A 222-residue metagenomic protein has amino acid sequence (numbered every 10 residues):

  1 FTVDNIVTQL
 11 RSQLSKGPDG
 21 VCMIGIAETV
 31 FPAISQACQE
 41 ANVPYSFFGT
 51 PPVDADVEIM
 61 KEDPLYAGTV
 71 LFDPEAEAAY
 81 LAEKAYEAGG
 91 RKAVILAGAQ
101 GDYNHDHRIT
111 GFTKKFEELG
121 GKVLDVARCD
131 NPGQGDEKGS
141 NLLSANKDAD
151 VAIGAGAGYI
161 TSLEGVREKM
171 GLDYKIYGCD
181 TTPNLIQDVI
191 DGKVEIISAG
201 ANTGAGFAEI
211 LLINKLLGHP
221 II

Functional and structural regions predicted by a protein language model:
F1-V7, T50, A67-Y80, I95-K114 (+4 more regions): Hinge/beta->alpha junction and helix N-cap segments in small-molecule ligand-binding domains
V7-S15, D19-V43, F112, L124-Q187: Hydrophobic alpha-helical
D19, A67, R91, D150-V151 (+1 more regions): Conserved acidic residues
I34-A76, T182-D188: Flexible loop/hinge segments that line or gate small-molecule binding clefts
D63-A67, F116, D191-S198: Rossmann-fold dehydrogenase core element
A85, G89-A93: Nucleotide donor/acceptor-binding cores
L119, F207-I222: Hinge/cleft segment of the Venus flytrap/periplasmic-binding protein
